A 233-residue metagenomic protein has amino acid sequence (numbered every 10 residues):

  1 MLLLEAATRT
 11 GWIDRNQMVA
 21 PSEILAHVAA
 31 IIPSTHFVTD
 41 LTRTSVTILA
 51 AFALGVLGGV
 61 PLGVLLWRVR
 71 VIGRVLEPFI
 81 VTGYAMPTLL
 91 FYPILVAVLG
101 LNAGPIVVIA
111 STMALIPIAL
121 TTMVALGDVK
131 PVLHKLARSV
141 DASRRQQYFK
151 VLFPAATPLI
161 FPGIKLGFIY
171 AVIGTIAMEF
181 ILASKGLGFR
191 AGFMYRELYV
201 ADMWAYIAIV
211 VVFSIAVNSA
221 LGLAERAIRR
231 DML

Functional and structural regions predicted by a protein language model:
M1-W12: N-terminal signal-anchor transmembrane alpha helix
T10-A53: Periplasmic/extracellular loop-to-transmembrane helix junction in inner-membrane transport proteins
A50-I80: Transmembrane-helix boundary motif in ABC transporter permease subunits
R70, G127, P162, W204-L233: C-terminal transmembrane helix and the adjacent membrane-cytosol boundary/short C-terminal tail of inner/organellar
V81-P117, V124-A125: Generic hydrophobic transmembrane alpha-helix motif, especially the helices
A97-V98, I173-V210, R229-L233: Glycine-rich helix-loop "coupling/hinge" segments at transmembrane-helix boundaries in multipass transporters
V108-T112, R144-M178, A205, V217 (+1 more regions): Transmembrane alpha-helices
T121-I164, L187, A191: Short cytoplasmic-facing helical segments at TM-TM junctions of multi-pass membrane proteins
